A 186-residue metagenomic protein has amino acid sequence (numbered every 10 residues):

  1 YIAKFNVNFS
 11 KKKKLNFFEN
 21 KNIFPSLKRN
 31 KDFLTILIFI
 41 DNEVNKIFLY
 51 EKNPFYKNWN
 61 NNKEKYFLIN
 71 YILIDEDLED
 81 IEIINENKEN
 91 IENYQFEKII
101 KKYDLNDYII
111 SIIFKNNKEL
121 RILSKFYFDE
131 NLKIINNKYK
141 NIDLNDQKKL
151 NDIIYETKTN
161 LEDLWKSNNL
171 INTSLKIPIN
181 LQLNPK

Functional and structural regions predicted by a protein language model:
Y1-I36: Signal peptide-directed extracytoplasmic domains
I2-K11, K101-D146: Amphipathic beta-strand/beta-sheet edge segments enriched in Tyr/Trp
I2-K4, R29-T35, Y50, E64-L68 (+3 more regions): Extracytoplasmic
K13-L15, D163-N169, P185: Short beta-strands and strand-coil junctions in structured, solvent-facing domains, enriched
N20, I91-K98: N-terminal post-signal-peptidase region of extra-cytosolic proteins
K31-E92, Y108-I110, K186: N-terminal segment of the mature soluble domain
K140-D146, L175-K186: C-terminal soluble interaction/assembly domains
L144-W165: C-terminal, non-catalytic macromolecule-binding modules
